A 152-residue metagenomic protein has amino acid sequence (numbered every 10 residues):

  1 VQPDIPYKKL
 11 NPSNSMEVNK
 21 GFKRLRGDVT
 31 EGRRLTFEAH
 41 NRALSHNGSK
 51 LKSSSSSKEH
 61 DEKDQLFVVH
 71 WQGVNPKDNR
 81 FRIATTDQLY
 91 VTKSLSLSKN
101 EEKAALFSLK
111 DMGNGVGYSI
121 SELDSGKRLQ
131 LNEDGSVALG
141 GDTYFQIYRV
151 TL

Functional and structural regions predicted by a protein language model:
Q2-L152: Lectin-like carbohydrate-binding module/patch detector with strong preference for beta-trefoil
